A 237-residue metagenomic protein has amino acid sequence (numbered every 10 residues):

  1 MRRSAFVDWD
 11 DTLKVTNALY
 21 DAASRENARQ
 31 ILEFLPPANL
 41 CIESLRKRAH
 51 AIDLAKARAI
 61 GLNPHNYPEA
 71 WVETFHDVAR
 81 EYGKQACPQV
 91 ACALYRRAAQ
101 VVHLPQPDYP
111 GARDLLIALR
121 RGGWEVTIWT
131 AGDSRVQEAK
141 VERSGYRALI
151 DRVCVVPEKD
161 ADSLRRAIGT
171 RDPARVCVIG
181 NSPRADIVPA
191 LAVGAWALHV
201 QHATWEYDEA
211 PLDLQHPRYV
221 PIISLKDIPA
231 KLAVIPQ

Functional and structural regions predicted by a protein language model:
M1-K47: Active-site neighborhood of HAD-like aspartate-dependent phosphohydrolases
M1-R3, R113, I117-R120, E125-T127 (+1 more regions): Asp-based, Mg2+/Mn2+-dependent phosphohydrolase catalytic module
Y20-D21, A38, I42, G61-P68 (+2 more regions): Alpha-helix N-cap/helix-initiation sites
Y20-R29, P68, V72, H76 (+1 more regions): An amphipathic alpha-helix signature
E33, P37-A38, E81-Y82, G145-A148: Short helix-capping segments at alpha-helix termini
R48-Q100: A metal-dependent, Asp-based hydrolase signature
A91-L94, A98-L119: Active-site periphery "cap/insert" segments of enzyme catalytic domains
